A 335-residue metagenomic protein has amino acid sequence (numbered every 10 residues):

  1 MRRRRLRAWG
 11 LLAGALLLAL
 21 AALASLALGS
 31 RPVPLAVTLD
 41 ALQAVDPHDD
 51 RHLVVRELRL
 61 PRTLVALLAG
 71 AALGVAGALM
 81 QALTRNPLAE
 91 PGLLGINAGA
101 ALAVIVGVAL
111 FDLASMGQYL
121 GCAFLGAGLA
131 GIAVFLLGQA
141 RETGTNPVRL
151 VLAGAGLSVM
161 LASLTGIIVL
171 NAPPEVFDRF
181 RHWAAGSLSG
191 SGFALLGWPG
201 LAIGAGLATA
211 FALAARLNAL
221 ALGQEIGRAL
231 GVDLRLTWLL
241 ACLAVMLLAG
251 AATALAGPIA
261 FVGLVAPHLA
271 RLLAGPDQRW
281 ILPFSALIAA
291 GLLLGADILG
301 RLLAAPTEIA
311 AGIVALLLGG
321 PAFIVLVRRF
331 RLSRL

Functional and structural regions predicted by a protein language model:
M1-L335: Alpha-helical transmembrane segments in inner-membrane proteins
